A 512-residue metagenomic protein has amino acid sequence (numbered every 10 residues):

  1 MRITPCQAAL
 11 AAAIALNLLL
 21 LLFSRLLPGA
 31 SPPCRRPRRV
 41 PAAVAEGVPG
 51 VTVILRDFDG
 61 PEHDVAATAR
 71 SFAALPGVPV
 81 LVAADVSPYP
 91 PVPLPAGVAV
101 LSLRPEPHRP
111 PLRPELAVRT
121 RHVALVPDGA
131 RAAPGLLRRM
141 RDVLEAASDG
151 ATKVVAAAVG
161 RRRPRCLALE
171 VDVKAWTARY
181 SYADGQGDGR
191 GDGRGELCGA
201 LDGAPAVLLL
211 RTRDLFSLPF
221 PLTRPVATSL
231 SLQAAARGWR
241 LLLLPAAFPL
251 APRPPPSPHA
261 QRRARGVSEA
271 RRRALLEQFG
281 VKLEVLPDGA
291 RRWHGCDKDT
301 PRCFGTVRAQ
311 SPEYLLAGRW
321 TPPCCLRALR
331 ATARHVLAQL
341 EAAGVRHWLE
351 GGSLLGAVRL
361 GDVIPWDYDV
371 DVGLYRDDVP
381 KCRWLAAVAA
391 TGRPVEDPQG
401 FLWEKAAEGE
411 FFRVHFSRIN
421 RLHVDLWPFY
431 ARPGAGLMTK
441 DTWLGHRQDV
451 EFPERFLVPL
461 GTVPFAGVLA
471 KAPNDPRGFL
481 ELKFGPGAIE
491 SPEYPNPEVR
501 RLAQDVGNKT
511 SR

Functional and structural regions predicted by a protein language model:
M1-V40: N-terminal signal-anchor transmembrane helix specifying type II single-pass membrane topology of secretory-pathway
A9-N17, G191-E196, D202-P205, P221-C324 (+1 more regions): C-terminal catalytic/acceptor-binding lobe
E46-G47, A67-P79: Short, acidic, metal-binding catalytic loop of nucleotide-sugar glycosyltransferases
R109-V123: Active-site nucleotide-sugar/metal-binding loop of Leloir-type enzymes
R119-A133, G373: Short beta-strand-to-loop acidic/aromatic patch adjacent to the donor-nucleotide binding site
A133, L137-P219, E396-F429, G436-G445: Conserved catalytic core of nucleotide-sugar-dependent glycosyltransferases
G318-A343, A389-K483, S491-R512: Conserved catalytic core of two-metal-ion nucleotidyltransferases
L337-Y368: Active-site nucleotide-donor binding segment shared across nucleotidyl transfer reactions
